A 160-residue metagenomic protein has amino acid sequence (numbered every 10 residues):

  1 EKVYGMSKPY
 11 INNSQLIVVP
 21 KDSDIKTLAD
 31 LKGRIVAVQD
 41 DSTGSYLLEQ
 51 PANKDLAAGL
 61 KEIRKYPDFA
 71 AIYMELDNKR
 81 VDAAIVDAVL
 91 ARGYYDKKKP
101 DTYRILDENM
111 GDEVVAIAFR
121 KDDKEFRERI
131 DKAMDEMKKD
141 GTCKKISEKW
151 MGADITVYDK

Functional and structural regions predicted by a protein language model:
E1-D30, N109: Acidic, polar ligand-binding/catalytic clefts
V3-G5, A29-K32, D68-V89, K97-K98: Short helices/loops that flank or line small-molecule/ion binding pockets
I11-V19, A88, R92-D135, A153-K160: Periplasmic-binding protein-like
N13, K21, Q39-S42, D68-F69 (+2 more regions): Beta->alpha turn/N-cap motifs
L16-V18, V36-Q39, R64-K65, A83-V86 (+1 more regions): Structural recognition of the beta-strand scaffold that forms the well-ordered cores of secreted hydrolase catalytic
S23, I63-M74, E113: Short helix-initiation/N-cap motifs at beta->coil->alpha
I25, A29-T43, R92, A116-D154: Extended ligand-binding regions for polar small-molecule ligands
G44-K65, Y95-P100: Ligand-binding cleft/hinge of the Venus flytrap
